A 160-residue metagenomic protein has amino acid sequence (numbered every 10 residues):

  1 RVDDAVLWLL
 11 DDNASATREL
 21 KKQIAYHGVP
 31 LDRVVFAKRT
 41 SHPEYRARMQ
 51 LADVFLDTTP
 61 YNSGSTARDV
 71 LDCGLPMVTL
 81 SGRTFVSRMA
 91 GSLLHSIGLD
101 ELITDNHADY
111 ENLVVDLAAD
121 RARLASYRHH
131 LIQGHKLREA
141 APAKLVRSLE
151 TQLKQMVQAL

Functional and structural regions predicted by a protein language model:
R1-D4, L10-Q23, V35, T40 (+1 more regions): C-terminal amphipathic helix plus adjacent low-complexity, charged tail appended to glycosyltransferase catalytic
D4-W8, V35, D53-V54, P76-M77 (+1 more regions): Beta-sheet entry/capping signal
D12, R39-S41, Y61, G82-R83: An acidic- and aromatic-residue-enriched active-site/binding cleft used to recognize and process polar
Q23-V29: Short helix-loop-beta junction
L31, T58-E139: Catalytic binding pocket for nucleotide-activated donors in carbohydrate/polymer assembly enzymes
S41-A52, D72: Short acidic alpha-helix that forms the nucleotide-activated donor recognition element in Leloir-type transferases
Q50-P60: Acidic donor-binding loop of glycosyltransferase active sites
